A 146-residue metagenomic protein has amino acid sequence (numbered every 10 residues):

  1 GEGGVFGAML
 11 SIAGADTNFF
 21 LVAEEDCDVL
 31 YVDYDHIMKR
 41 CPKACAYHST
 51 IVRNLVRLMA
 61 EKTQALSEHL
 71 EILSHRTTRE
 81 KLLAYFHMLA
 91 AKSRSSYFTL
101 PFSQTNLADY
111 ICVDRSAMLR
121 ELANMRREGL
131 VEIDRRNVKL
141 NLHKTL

Functional and structural regions predicted by a protein language model:
G1-V56: Cyclic-nucleotide recognition modules
N18-F19, K39-H48, A65-S74, K92-S95: Short helix-to-loop capping/linker segments positioned immediately adjacent to catalytic or ligand/cofactor-binding
H36, A65, S103-N106: A general alpha-helix detector
N54-Q64, K81-M88: An amphipathic alpha-helical interaction segment
T78-K81, H87-L146: Phosphate-/nucleic-acid-contacting segments
